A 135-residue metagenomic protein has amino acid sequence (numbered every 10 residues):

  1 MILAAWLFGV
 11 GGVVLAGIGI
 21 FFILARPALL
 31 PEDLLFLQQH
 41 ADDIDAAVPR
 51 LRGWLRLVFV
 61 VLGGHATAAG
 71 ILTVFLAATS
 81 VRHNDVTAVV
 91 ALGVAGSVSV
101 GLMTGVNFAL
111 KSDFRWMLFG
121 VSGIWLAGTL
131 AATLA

Functional and structural regions predicted by a protein language model:
M1-L7, V48-V58, D85-V89, L110-F114: Membrane-interface helix-boundary signature
M1-W6, L29, I124-A135: Cytoplasmic juxtamembrane interface segments
A4-V14, L62, A88-S99, M117-V121: Hydrophobic alpha-helical transmembrane segments of polytopic
F8-F22, A66-L76, G96-M103, W125-A132: Helical transmembrane-bundle signal
V14-L51, L55-F59, G63, I71: Hydrophobic transmembrane helix segments
L24, S80-R82, F108-A109: Hydrophobic residues in alpha-helical segments
G70-A88: Juxtamembrane helix-break-helix junctions at the cytosolic face of small multi-pass alpha-helical membrane proteins
G101-F119, L134: Membrane-helix boundary connector in multi-pass membrane proteins
